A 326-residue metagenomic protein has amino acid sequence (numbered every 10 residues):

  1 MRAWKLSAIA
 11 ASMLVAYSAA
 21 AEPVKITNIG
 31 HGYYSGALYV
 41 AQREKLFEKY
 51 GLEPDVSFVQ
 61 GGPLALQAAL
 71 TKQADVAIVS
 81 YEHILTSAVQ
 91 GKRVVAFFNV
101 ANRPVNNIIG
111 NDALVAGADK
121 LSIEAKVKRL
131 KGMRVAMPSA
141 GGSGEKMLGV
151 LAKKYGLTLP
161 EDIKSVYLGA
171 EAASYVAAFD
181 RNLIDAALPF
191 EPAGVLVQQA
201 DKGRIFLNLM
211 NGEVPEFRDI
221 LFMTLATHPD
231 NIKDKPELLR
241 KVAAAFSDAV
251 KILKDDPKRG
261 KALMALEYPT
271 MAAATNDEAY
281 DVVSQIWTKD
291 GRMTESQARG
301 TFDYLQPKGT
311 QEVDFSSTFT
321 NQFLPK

Functional and structural regions predicted by a protein language model:
M1-A8: Bacterial N-terminal signal peptides that target proteins for export
V15-S18: N-terminal signal peptide c-region/cleavage motif recognized by signal peptidases
P23-P160, V166-L168, D185-E191, N208: Short, glycine-/small- and polar/acidic-enriched structural segments that line small-molecule recognition paths
G36, N102-I108, D112-L114, G203-R204 (+3 more regions): Small-molecule pocket liners
K49, V115-L121, N211-R218, S284-T294: Short, solvent-exposed loop/beta-turn-alpha elements that line the ligand-binding surface or hinge of extracytoplasmic
E171-A265: Pocket-lining segment of extracytoplasmic ligand-binding domains
I232-K308: Secondary-structure end/capping motifs
R299-K326: Conserved C-terminal helix/tail region of periplasmic/extracytoplasmic solute-binding proteins
